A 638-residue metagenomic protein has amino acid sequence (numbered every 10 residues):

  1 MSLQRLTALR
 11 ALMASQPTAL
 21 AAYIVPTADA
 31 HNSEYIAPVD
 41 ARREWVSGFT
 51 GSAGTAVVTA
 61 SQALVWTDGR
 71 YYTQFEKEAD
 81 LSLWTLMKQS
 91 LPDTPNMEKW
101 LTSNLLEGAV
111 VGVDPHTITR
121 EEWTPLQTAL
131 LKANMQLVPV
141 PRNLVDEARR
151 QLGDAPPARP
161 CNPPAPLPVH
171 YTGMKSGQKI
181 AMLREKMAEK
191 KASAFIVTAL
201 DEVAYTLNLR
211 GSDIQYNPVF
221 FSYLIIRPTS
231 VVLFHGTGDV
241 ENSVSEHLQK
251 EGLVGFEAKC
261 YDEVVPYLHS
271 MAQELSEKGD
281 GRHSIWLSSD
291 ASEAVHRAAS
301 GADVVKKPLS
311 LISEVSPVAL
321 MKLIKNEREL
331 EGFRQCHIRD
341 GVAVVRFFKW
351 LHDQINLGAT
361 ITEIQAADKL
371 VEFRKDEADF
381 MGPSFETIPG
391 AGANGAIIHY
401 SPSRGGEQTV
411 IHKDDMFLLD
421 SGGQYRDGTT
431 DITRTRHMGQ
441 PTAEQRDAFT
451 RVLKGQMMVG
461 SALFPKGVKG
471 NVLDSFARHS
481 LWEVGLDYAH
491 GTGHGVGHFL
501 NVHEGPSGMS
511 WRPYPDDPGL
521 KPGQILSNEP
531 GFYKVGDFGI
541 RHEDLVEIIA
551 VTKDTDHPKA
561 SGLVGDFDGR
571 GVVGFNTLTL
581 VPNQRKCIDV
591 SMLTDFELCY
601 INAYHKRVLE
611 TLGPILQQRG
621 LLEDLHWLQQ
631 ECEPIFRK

Functional and structural regions predicted by a protein language model:
M1-K638: Active-site neighborhoods and metal-handling regions in enzymes and metal-associated proteins
